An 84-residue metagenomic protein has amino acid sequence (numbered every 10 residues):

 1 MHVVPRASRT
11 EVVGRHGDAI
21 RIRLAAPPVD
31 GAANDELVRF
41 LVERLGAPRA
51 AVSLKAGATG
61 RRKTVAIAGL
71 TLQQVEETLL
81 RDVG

Functional and structural regions predicted by a protein language model:
M1-R39, G46-R49, S53-G84: Contiguous, often N-terminal, cationic amphipathic patches that form binding interfaces
